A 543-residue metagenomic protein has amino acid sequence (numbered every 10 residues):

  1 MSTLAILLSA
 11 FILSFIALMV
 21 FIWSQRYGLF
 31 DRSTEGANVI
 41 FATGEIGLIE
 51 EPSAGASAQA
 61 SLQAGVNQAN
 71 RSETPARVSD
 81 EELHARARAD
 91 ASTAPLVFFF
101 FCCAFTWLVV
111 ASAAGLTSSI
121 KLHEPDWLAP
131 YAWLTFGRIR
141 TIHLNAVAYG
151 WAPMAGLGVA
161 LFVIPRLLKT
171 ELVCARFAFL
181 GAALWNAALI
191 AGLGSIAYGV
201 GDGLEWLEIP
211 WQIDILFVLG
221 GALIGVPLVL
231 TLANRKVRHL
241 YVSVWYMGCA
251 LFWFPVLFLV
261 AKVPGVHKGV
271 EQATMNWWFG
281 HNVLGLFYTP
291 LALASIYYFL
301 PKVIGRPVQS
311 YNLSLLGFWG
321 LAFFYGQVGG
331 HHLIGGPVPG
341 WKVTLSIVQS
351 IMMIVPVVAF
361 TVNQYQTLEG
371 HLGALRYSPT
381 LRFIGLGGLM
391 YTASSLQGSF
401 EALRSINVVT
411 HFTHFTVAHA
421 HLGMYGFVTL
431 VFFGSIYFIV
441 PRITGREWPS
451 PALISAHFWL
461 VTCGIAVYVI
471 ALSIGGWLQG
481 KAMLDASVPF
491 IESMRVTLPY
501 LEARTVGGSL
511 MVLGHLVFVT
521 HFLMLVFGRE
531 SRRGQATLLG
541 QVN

Functional and structural regions predicted by a protein language model:
M1-A10: Feature marks short, highly hydrophobic, charge-poor N-terminal signal-anchor/signal peptide-like helices that anchor
L7-L8, L18-N38: Amphipathic, hydrophobic secondary-structure cores in small proteins
S9-F21, V97-P125, F136-T170, C174-G199 (+10 more regions): Hydrophobic cores of alpha-helical transmembrane segments in multi-pass integral membrane proteins
S24-D31, T117-Y131: Membrane-interface helix-loop junction between the first two transmembrane segments
L29, S33-F98, L128-Y131, Q479-L498 (+1 more regions): Extramembrane terminal tails and long inter-domain/linker segments of multi-pass membrane proteins
E35-V39, G305, G445: Short amphipathic alpha-helical coupling elements at transmembrane boundaries
G203-D214, H239-S243, E271-H281, V338-Q349 (+2 more regions): Non-cytosolic membrane-interface motifs at loop->transmembrane helix junctions
